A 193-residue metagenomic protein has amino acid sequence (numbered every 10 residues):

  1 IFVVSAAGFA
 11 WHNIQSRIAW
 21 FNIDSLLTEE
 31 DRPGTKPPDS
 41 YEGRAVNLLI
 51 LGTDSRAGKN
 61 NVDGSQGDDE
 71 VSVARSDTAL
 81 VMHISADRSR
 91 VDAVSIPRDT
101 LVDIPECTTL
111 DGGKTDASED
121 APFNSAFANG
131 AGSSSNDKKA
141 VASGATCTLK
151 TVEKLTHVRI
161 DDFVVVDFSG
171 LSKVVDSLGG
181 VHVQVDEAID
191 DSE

Functional and structural regions predicted by a protein language model:
F2-E193: Non-catalytic, solvent-exposed segments at the cell envelope interface
